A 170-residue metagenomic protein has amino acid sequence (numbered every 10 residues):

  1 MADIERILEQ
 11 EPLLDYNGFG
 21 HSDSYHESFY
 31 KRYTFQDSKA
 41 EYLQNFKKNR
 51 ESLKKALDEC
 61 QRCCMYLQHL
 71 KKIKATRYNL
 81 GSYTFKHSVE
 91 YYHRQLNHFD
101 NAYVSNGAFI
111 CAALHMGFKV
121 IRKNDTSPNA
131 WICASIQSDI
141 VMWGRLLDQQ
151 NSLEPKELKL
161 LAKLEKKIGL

Functional and structural regions predicted by a protein language model:
M1-L14, N97-D100, V120-D125, E157-G169: Intrinsically disordered, low-complexity regulatory regions of eukaryotic nuclear gene-regulatory proteins
M1-M65: Intrinsically disordered, low-complexity serine/threonine- and proline-rich regulatory segments
K47-Q95: Positively charged, polyanion-binding regions of nucleic-acid-associated proteins
S52-K55, E59, N101, L153-K156: Non-membrane alpha-helical secondary structure
K74-S82, H98-N106, D125: Alpha-helix N-cap/helix-initiation sites
H93-R122: Charge-enriched amphipathic alpha-helical scaffolds
T126-L170: Phospho-regulated, low-complexity intrinsically disordered regions of nuclear gene-regulatory and chromatin-associated
